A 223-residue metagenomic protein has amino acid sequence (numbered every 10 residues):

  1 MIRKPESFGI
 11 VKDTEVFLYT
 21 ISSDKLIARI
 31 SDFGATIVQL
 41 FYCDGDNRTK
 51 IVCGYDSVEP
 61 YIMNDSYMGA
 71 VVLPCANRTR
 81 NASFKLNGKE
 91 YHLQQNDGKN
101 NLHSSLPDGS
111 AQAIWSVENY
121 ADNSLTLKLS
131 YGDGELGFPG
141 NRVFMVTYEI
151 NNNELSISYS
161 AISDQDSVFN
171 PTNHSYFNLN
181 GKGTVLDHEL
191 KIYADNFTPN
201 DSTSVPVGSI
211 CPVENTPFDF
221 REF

Functional and structural regions predicted by a protein language model:
M1-F223: An exposed, glycine/acidic-rich loop-and-rim segment of catalytic or binding clefts
